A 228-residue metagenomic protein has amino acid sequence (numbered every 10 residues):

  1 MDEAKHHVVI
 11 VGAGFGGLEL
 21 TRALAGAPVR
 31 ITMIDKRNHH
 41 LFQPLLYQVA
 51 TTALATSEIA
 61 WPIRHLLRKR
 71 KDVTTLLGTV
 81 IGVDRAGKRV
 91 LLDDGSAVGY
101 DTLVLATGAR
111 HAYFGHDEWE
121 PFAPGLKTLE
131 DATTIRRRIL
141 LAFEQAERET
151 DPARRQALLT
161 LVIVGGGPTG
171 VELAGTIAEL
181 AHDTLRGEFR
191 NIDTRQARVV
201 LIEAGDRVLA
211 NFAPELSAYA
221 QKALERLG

Functional and structural regions predicted by a protein language model:
M1-K5, V73-V164, L180-H182: FAD-binding core/adjacent interface of flavoenzyme oxidoreductases
M1-L76, I81, P168-F212: Beta1-alpha1 glycine-rich phosphate/pyrophosphate-binding loop at the start of Rossmann-like nucleotide-binding domains
V8-F15, G115-D117, E225-R226: Localized chelating/binding microdomains that coordinate divalent metal ions or stabilize phosphate-bearing
D35-K36, I59-A60, G108-A109, D117-E118 (+3 more regions): Short, charged/polar low-complexity linear motifs in solvent-exposed/disordered segments
R64, D101, Q221: Short glycine-/small-residue-rich flexible loop motifs, especially phosphate/cofactor-binding loops
K69, E225-G228: Short helix-loop-beta junction
F122-L126, E130-R226: Predominantly flavin-linked oxidoreductase catalytic cores and closely associated redox partners
